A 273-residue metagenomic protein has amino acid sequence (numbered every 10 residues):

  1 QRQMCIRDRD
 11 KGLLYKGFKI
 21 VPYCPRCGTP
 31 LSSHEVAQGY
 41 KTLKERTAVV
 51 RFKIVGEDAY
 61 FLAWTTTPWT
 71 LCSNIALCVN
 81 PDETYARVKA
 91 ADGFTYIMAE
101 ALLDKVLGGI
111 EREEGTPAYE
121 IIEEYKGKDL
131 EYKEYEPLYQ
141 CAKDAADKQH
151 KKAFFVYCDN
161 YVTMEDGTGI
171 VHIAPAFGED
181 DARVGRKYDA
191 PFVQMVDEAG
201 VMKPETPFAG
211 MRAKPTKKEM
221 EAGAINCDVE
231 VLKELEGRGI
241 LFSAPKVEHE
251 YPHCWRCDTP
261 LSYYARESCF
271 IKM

Functional and structural regions predicted by a protein language model:
Q1-Q3, R7-C72, Y132, A145 (+2 more regions): Residue patterns forming the tRNA-binding/recognition surfaces of aminoacyl-tRNA synthetases and related DALR
L43-E45, P81, K128: Short, surface-exposed loop/turn motifs at beta-strand boundaries within globular domains
I54-G56, P81, Y139: Non-catalytic surface loops within mature trypsin-like serine protease
W64, L77-P81: Phosphate-backbone binding and catalysis cores of DNA-processing enzymes
S73-I75, E83-E198, E236: Catalytic alpha/beta core of large soluble enzyme barrels
